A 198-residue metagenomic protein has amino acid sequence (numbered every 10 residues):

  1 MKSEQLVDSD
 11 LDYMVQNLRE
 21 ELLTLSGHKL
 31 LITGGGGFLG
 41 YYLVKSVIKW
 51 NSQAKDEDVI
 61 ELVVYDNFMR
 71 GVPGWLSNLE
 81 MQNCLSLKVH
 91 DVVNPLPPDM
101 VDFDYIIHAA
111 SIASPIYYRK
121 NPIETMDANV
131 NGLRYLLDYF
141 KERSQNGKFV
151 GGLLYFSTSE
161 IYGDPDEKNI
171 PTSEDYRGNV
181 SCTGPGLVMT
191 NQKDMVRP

Functional and structural regions predicted by a protein language model:
M1-P198: N-terminal Rossmann-like NAD(P)+-binding domain of SDR-like oxidoreductases, especially those catalyzing
